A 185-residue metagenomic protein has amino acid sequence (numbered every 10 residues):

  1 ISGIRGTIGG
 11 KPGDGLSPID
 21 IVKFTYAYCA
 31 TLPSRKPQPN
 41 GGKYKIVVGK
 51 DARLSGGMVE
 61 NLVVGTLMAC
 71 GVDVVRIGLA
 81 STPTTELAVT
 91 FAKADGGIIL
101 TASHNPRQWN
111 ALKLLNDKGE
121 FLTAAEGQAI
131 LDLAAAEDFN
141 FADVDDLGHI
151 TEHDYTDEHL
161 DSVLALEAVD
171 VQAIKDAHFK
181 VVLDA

Functional and structural regions predicted by a protein language model:
I1-K23: Positively charged, low-complexity intrinsically disordered leader regions
T7, N110-A185: Gly/Ser/Thr-enriched, mixed-charge loops and adjacent short helices that form phosphate/oxyanion-binding elements
L16-C29, S81, E152-L160: Phosphate/oxyanion-binding active-site loops and adjacent basic polyanion-contact surfaces
P18-T31, G49-M58, L62, A177-A185: Glycine-rich phosphate/diphosphate-binding loop of Rossmann-like nucleotide-binding domains
T25-I46, V169-D176: Glycine-rich phosphate/diphosphate-binding loops that line cofactor/substrate pockets in enzymes
Y26-A30, S34, G65, A69 (+3 more regions): A generic structural signal for well-ordered alpha-helical segments enriched in polar/charged residues
R35-K118: Ferredoxin-reductase
